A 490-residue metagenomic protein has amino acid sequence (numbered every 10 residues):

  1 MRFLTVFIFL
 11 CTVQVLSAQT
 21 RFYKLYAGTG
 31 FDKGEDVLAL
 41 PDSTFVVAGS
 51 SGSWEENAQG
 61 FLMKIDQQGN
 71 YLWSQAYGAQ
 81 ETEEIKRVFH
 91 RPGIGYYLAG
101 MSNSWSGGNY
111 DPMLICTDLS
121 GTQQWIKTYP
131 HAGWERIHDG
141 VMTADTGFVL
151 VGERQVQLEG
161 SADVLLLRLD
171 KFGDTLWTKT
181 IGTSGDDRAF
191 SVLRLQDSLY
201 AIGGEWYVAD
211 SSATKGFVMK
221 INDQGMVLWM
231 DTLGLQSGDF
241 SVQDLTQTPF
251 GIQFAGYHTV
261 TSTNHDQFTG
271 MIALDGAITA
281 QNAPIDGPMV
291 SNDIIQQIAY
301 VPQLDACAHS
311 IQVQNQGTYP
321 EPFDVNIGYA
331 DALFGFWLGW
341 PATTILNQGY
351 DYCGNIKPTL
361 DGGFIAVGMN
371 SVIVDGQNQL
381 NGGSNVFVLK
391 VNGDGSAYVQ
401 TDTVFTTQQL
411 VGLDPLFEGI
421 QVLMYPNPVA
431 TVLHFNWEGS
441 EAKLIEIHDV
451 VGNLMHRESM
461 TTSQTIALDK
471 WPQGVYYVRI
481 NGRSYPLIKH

Functional and structural regions predicted by a protein language model:
M1-F22, S484: Bacterial Sec-dependent N-terminal signal peptides
F3-V6, L10, I115, V141-A144 (+3 more regions): A detector of low-complexity, intrinsically disordered, Ser/Thr/Gly/Pro/Ala-rich segments
T5, T12-Q14, D36, V46 (+6 more regions): Detector for intrinsically disordered, low-structure N-terminal pre-sequences
Q14, L413-F417: Short, conserved catalytic or adaptor-binding loops enriched in Gly and charged residues
A18-G412: A sequence-level/structural motif corresponding to short, flexible coil/turn segments enriched in small polar residues
D66, L416-Y425, V429-H490: C-terminal outer-membrane/trafficking sorting elements
